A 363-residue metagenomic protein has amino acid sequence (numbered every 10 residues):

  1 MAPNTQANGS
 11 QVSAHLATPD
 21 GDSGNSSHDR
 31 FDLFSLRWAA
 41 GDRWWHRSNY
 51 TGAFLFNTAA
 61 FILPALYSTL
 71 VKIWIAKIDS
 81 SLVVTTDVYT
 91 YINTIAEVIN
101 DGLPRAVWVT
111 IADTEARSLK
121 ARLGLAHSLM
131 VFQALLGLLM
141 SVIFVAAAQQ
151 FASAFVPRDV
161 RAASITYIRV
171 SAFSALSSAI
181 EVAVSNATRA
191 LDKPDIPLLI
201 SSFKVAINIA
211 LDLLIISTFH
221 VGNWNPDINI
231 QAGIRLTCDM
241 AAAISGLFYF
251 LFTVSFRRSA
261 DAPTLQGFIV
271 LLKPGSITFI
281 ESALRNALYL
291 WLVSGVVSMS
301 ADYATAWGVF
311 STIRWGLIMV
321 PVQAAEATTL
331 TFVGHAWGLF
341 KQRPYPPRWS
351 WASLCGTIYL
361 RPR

Functional and structural regions predicted by a protein language model:
A7-F54, I228-N286, S294: Interhelical loop/hinge segments that connect adjacent transmembrane helices in multipass membrane
D22-S35, S48-W108, S276-S298: Signature of the first transmembrane helix
G52-V71, V170, K204, I234-G246 (+2 more regions): Transmembrane helical elements of multi-pass membrane transporters/channels
A76, V83-L138, E181-A190, W307-R363: Small-residue-rich hydrophobic transmembrane alpha-helices
K77-S80, A190-L191, T218, N225 (+1 more regions): Helix-loop interface residues and adjacent transmembrane-helix termini in multi-pass membrane transporters, primarily
P104-W108, V170-A190, P197-V205, Q231-L247: Short runs within selected transmembrane alpha-helices of multi-pass transporters and secretion channels
A146, R158-V184, R363: Alpha-helical transmembrane segments of multi-pass membrane proteins
D195, V205-I244, R363: Membrane-interface helix-loop junctions in multi-pass transport and translocation proteins
